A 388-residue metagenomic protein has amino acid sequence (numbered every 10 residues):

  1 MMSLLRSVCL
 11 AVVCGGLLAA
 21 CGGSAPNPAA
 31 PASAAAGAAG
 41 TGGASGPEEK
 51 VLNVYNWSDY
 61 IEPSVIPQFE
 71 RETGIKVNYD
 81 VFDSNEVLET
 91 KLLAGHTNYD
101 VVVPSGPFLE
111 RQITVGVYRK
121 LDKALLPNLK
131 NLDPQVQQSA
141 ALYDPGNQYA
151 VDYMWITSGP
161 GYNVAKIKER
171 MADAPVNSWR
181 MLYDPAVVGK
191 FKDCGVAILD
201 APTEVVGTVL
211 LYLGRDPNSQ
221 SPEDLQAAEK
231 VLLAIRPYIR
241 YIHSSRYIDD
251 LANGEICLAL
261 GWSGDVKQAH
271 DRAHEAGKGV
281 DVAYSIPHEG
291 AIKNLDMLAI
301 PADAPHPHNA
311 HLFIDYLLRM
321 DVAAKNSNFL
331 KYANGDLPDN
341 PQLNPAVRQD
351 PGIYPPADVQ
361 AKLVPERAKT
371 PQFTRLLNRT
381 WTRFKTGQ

Functional and structural regions predicted by a protein language model:
L17-A20: C-terminal motif of bacterial Sec signal peptides marking the signal peptidase cleavage site
G22-G23, A34-Q112: Early extracytoplasmic/lumenal segment of secretory-pathway proteins
N56, I61, N98, V103-Y238 (+2 more regions): Extracytoplasmic ligand-binding site segments that recognize negatively charged/polar headgroups
F108-R111, L258-G279: A ligand-binding cleft/hinge motif common to bilobed small-molecule-binding domains
G161-K166, L211-G214, N294-H306, K325: A bilobed periplasmic-binding-protein/Venus flytrap-type ligand-binding module shared by bacterial periplasmic
L225-A234, R240, K278-A302, R348: Periplasmic-binding protein-like
D249, A357-Q388: Conserved C-terminal helix/tail region of periplasmic/extracytoplasmic solute-binding proteins
P301-K362: Mature extracytoplasmic/periplasmic domains
